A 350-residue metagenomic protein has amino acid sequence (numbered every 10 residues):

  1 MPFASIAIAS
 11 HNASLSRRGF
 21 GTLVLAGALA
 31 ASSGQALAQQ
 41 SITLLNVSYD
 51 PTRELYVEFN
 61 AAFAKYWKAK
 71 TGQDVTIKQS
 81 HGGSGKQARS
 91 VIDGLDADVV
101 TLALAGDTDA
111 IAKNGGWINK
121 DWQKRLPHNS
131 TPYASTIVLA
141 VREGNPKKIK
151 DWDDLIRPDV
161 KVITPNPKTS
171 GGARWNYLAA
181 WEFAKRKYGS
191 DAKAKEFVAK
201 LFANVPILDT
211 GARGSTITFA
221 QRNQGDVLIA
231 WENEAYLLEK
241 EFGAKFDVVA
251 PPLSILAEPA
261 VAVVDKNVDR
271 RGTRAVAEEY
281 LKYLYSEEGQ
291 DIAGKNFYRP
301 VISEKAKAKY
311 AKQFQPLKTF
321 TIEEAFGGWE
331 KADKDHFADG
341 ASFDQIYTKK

Functional and structural regions predicted by a protein language model:
M1-L15, T22-S33: N-terminal secretory signal peptides
A38-T169, A311, Y347-T348: N-terminal segment of the mature folded domain
V47-Y49, V141-E143, K161-K187, L201-V205 (+1 more regions): Short beta-strand->loop
N60-A69, I92-D96, A105, A112-G116 (+10 more regions): Sec-exported extracytoplasmic/periplasmic mature domains
W122-P132, D153, E239-I255: Short beta-strand->loop
G144-K150, T169, E182-S190, N267-A275: Short helix-loop capping/hinge motifs at secondary-structure junctions, enriched in acidic/polar residues
R186-P252: Ligand-binding pocket segment of bilobal, Venus flytrap-like solute-binding proteins
V268-K350: Extracellular/periplasmic juxtamembrane helices and adjacent flexible linkers that interface with membrane partners
